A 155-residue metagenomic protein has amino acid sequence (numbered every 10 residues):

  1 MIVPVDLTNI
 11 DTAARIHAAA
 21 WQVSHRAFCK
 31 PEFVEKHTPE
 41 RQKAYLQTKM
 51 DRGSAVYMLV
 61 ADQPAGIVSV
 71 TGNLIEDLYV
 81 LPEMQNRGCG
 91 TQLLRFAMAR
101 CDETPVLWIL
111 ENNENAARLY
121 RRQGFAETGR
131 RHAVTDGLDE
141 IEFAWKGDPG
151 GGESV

Functional and structural regions predicted by a protein language model:
M1-R15: A short beta-loop-alpha structural element at the N-terminal edge of CoA-dependent acyl/N-acetyltransferase catalytic
A18-Y45: Conserved GNAT-fold acetyl-CoA-binding loop/helix
E40-Y57, L74: A short helix-loop-beta-strand connector motif used in the catalytic cores of GNAT acetyltransferases and, in some
M58, D62-Y79: Conserved beta-strand in the GNAT
L74-Q85, I109-L110: A short, internal acetyl-CoA/4′-phosphopantetheine-binding micro-motif in the GNAT/acyltransferase core
M84, G88-F96: Conserved acetyl-CoA pyrophosphate-binding loop and the N-cap/start of the following alpha-helix in GNAT-like
T91-Q92, N112-G129, T135-I141: Conserved active-site alpha-helix within GNAT-family acetyltransferase domains
R100-N112: Conserved GNAT acetyl-CoA-binding A-motif
